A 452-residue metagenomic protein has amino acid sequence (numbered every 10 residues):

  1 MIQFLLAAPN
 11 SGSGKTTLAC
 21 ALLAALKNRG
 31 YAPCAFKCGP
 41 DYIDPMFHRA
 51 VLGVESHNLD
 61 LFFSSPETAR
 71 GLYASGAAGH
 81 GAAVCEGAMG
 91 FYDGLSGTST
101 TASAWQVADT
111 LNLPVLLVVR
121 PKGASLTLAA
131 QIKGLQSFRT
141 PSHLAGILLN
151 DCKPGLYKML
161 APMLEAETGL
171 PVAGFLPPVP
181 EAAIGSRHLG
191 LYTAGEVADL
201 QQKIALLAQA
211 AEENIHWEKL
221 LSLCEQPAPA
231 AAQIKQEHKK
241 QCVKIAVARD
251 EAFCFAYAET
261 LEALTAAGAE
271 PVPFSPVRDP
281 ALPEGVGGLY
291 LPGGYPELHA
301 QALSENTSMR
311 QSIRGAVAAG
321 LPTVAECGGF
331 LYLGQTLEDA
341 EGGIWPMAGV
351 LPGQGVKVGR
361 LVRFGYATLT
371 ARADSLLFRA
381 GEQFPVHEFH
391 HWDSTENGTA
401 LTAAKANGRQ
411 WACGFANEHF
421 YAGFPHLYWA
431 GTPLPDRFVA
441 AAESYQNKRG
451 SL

Functional and structural regions predicted by a protein language model:
M1-I2, H238-K244: A short, charged/proline- and glycine-enriched loop that marks the coil->beta-strand transition at the N-terminal
I2-L111, V119-G146, D151-K158: ATP-dependent carboxylate-amine ligase catalytic core
L5, V84-E86, L116, L148 (+3 more regions): Structural motif
K37, V172-P180, E270-R278: Beta-strand->loop->alpha-helix junctions that form or flank phosphate-binding loops in nucleotide-handling enzymes
A108, K239-Q241, F253-T265, E270-V272 (+2 more regions): C-terminal and late-domain segments of enzyme folds
S125-E237: Internal gly/pro-rich beta-alpha loop/helix module that stabilizes soluble enzyme cofactors or their anionic handles
Q241-A318: Phosphate-binding active sites in nucleotide-utilizing proteins
P296-S375: Cysteine-nucleophile active-site neighborhood
